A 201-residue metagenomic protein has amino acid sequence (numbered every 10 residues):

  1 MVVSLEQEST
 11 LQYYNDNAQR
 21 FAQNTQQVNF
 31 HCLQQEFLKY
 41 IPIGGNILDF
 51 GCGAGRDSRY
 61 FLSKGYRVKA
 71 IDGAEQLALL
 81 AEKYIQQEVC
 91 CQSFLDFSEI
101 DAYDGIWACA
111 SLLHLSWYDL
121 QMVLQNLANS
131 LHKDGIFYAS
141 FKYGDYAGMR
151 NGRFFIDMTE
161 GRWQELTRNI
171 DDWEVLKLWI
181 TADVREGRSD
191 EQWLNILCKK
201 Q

Functional and structural regions predicted by a protein language model:
M1-D101, Y118-M122, N126, I136-Q201: Class I (Rossmann-like) S-adenosyl-L-methionine-dependent methyltransferase catalytic domain, capturing the SAM-binding
D104: Conserved acidic residues
W107-A108: A conserved beta-strand element that flanks and buttresses the S-adenosyl-L-methionine
S111: Hydrophobic adenine-recognition pocket in adenosine-nucleotide-binding enzymes
S116, L131-H132: Helix-to-beta-strand junctions that scaffold the AdoMet/dcAdoMet cofactor pocket in Class I SAM-dependent enzymes
